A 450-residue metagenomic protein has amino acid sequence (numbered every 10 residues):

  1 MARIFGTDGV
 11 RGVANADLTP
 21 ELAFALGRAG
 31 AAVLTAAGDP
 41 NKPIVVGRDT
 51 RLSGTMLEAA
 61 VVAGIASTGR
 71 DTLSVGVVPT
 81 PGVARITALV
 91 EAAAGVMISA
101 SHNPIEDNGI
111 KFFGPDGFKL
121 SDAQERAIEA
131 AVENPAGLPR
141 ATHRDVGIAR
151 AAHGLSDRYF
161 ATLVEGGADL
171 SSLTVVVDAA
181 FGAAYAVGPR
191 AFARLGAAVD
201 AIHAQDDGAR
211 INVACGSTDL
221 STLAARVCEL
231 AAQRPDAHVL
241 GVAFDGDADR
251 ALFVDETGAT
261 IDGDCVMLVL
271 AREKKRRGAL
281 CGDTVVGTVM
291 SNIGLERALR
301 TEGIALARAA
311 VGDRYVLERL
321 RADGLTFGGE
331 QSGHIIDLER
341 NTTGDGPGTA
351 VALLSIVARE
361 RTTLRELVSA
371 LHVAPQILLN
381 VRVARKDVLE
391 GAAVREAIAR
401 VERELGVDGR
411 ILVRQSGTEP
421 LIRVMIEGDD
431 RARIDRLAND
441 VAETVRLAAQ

Functional and structural regions predicted by a protein language model:
M1-A63, S67-T68, A149-V175: An N-terminal, well-structured beta->alpha segment
F5-G6, V46, T72-V77, M97-I98 (+8 more regions): General beta-strand structural signal in soluble alpha/beta enzymes
V13, N108-D236: Gly/Ser/Thr-enriched, mixed-charge loops and adjacent short helices that form phosphate/oxyanion-binding elements
A32, A36, P40-D107, A161-T162 (+1 more regions): N-terminal small/polar loop signature for handling phosphorylated ligands or for N-terminal nucleophile
D39-D49, L73, T174-V177, D283-V289 (+2 more regions): Short glycine-rich phosphate-binding loop at a beta-alpha junction
P81-G82, R126-A161, E165, E256-G329 (+1 more regions): Proline/glycine-rich low-complexity loops and linkers
K119-S121, A201-Q205, A259-G278, D345-I356 (+1 more regions): Gly/Ser/Thr-rich active-site loops/lids in small-molecule metabolic enzymes that frequently grip phosphoryl groups
L240, R277-Q450: Phosphate-binding and adjacent anionic-ligand microenvironments
